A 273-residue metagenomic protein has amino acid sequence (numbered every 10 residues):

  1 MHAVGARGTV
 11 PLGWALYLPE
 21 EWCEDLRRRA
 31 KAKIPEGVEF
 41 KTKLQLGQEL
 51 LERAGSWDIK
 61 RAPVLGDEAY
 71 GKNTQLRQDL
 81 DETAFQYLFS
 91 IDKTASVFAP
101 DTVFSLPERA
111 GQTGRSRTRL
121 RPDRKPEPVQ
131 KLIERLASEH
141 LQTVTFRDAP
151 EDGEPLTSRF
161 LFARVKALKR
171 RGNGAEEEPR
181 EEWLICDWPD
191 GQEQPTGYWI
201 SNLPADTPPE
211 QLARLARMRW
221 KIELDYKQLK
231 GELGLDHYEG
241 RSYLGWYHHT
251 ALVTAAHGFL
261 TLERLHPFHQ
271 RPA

Functional and structural regions predicted by a protein language model:
M1, P63-Y70, Y87, W199 (+2 more regions): Short, conserved catalytic/metal-binding motifs centered on acidic residues
V4-F40, L88, D92, V97-K221: An anionic, glycine-rich sequence signature occurring as long contiguous blocks
V38-A62: Short, basic/hydrophobic alpha-helical segments
S56, Q75-Q86: Short, surface-exposed basic-aromatic patches at helix termini and helix-loop junctions that form
G66-N73, K93-A95: Acidic, metal-coordinating catalytic cores used for nucleic-acid/nucleotide bond scission and strand-transfer chemistry
Q75, S201, T207-A216, G231-Y247 (+1 more regions): Short, solvent-exposed helix-loop connector elements
H257-A273: Conserved nucleotidyltransferase catalytic core and NTase-mimicking acidic/glycine-rich helix/loop elements in nucleic
